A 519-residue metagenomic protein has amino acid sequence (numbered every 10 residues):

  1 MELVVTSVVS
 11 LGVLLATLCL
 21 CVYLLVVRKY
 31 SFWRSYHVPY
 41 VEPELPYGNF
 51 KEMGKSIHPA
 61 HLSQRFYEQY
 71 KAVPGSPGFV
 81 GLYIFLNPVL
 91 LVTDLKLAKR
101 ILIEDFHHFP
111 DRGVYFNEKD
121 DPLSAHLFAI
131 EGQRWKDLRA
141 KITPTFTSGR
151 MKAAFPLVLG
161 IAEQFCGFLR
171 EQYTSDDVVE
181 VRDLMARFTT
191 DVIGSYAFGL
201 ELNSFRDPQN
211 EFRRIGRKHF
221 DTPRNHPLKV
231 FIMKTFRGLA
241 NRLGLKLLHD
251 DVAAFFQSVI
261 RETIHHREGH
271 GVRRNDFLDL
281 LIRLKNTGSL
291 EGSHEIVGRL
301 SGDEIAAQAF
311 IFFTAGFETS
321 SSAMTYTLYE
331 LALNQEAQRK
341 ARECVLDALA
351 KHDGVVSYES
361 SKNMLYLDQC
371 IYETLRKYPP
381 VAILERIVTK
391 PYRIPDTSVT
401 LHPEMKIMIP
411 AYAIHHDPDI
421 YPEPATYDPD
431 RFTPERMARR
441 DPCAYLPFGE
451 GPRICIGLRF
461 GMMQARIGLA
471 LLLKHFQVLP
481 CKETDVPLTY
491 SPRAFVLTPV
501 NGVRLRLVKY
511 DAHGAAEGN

Functional and structural regions predicted by a protein language model:
E2-L123, E131-Q133, D137, L157-F168 (+4 more regions): N-terminal membrane-proximal hinge/A-helix region immediately C-terminal to the signal-anchor transmembrane segment
E2-V5, R283, V496-N519: C-terminal helix/juxtamembrane-tail motif
M53-P77, S258, E262, G354-S398 (+2 more regions): Conserved cytochrome P450 K-helix E-x-x-R motif and the immediately C-terminal K′/meander segment
L91-T93, K99-I101, L200-N203, P208-N210 (+2 more regions): Classical protein tyrosine phosphatase
F109, I409-R436: Conserved cytochrome P450 K-helix/beta-meander segment immediately N-terminal to the heme-binding cysteine loop
P110-P122, A153-S322, K340: Cytochrome P450 heme-thiolate monooxygenase catalytic core
P144, F310, A315, P434-A465 (+1 more regions): Cytochrome P450 heme-thiolate "Cys pocket" and heme-binding signature region
Q335-Q338, L458-L497: Cytochrome P450 heme-binding "Cys pocket" and the immediately downstream C-terminal segment
